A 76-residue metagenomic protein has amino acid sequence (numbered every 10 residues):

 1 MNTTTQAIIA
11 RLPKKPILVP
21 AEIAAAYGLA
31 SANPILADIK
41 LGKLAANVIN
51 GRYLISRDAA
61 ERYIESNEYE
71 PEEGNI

Functional and structural regions predicted by a protein language model:
N2-T4, D58-I76: A short, Lys/Arg-enriched interface patch at domain edges and termini
T3-P34, S66: Polyanion-binding surface elements
L18, L44-A45, E70: A general structural signal for well-ordered secondary-structure junctions
A26-S56, E61: Major-groove DNA-recognition helix of helix-turn-helix-type DNA-binding domains
